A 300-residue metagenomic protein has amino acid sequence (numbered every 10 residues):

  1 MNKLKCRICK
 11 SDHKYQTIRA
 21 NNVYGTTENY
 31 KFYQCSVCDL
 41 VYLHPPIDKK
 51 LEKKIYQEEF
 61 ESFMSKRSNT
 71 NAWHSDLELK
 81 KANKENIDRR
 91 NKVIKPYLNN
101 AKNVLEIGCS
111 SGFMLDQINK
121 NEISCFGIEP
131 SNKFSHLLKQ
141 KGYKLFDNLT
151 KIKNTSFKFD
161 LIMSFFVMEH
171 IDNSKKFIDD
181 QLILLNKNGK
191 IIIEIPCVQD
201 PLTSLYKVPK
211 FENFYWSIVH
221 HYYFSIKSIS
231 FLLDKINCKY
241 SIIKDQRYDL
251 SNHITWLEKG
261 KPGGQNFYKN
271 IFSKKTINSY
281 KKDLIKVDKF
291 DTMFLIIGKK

Functional and structural regions predicted by a protein language model:
M1-F165, K175-I178, D245-Q246, K261-Y268 (+2 more regions): Conserved N-terminal segment of class I S-adenosyl-L-methionine
R7-Y15, I226-D245: A SAM-dependent methyltransferase catalytic signature shared across enzymes that methylate proteins
C125, I191-I193: Hydrophobic/aromatic residues located in beta-strands of well-ordered beta-sheets within soluble catalytic
F166-H170: A short His-aromatic
D172-K176, T203: Short N-terminal helix/helix-N-cap motif within the alpha/beta-hydrolase-1
K175-K190: A short glycine-rich, Lys/Arg-flanked "PGG" loop and its adjoining helix->strand segment in the class I
I193-Y222, K227-L232, W256-E258: Short, glycine-/aromatic-enriched active-site segment of Class I SAM-dependent methyltransferases
V208-F211, L250-K300: Membrane-proximal basic amphipathic "stem/tether" segments
